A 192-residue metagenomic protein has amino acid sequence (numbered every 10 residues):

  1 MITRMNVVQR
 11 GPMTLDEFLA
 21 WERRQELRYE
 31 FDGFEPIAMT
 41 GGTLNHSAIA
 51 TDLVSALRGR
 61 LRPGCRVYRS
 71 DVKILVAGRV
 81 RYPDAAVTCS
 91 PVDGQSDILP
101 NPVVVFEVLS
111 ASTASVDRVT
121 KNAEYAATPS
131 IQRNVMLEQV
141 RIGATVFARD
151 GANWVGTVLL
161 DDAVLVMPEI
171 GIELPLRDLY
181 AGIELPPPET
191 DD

Functional and structural regions predicted by a protein language model:
M1-D192: Gly/Pro/Ser/Thr-rich low-complexity, intrinsically disordered segments predominantly at protein N-termini
